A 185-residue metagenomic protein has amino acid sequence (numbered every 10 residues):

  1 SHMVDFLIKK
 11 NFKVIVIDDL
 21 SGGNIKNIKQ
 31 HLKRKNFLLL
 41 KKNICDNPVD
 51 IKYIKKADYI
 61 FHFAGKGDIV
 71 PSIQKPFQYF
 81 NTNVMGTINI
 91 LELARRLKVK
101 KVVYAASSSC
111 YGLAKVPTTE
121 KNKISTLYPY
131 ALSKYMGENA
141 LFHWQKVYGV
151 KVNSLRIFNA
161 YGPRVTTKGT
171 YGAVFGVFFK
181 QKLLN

Functional and structural regions predicted by a protein language model:
S1-A160: N-terminal Rossmann-like NAD(P)+-binding domain of SDR-like oxidoreductases, especially those catalyzing
F63, Q181-K182: Conserved catalytic core of Hanks-type protein kinase domains
Q74, L113, T170-A173, K182: A generic fold-level signal
E92, G176, K180-Q181: Generic alpha-helical structural context detector
Y135, A160-G176, L184-N185: Glycine/proline-rich active-site loop of Rossmann-fold NAD(P)-dependent oxidoreductases
